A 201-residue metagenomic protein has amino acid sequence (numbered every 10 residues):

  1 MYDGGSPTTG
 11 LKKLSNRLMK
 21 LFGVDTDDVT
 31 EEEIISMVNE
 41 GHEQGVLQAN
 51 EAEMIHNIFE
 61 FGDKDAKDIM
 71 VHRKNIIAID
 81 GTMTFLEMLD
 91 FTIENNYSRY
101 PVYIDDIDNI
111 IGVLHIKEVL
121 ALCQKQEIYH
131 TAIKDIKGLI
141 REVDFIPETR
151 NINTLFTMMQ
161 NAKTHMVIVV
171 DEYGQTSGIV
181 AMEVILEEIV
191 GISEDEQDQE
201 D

Functional and structural regions predicted by a protein language model:
Y2-D201: Cytosolic regulatory modules rich in charged/polar residues
